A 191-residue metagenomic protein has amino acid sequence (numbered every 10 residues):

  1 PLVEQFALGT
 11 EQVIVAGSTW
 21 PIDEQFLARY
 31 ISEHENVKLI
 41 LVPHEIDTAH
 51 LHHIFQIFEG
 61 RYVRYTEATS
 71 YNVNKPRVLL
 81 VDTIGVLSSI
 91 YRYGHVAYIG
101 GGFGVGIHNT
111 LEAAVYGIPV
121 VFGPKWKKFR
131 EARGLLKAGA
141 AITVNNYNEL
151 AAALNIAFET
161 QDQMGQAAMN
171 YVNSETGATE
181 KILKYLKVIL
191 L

Functional and structural regions predicted by a protein language model:
P1-L191: Nucleotide-activated sugar donor-binding and catalytic core shared by glycosyltransferases and related lipid-linked
